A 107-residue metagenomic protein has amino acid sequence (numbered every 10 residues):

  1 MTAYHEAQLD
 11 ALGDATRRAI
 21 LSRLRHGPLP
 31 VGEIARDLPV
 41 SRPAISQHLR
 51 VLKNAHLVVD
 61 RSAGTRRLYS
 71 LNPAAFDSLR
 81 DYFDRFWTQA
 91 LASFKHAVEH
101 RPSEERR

Functional and structural regions predicted by a protein language model:
M1-Y4, A11, S22-R42, V51-N54 (+2 more regions): C-terminal regulatory/oligomerization modules of transcriptional regulators
R18-I20: Pre-recognition alpha-helix immediately N-terminal to the DNA-recognition helix within helix-turn-helix or winged-helix
H48: Conserved, mostly hydrophobic/aromatic
S62-L68: Short, Lys/Arg-rich nucleic-acid/phosphate-binding segment
